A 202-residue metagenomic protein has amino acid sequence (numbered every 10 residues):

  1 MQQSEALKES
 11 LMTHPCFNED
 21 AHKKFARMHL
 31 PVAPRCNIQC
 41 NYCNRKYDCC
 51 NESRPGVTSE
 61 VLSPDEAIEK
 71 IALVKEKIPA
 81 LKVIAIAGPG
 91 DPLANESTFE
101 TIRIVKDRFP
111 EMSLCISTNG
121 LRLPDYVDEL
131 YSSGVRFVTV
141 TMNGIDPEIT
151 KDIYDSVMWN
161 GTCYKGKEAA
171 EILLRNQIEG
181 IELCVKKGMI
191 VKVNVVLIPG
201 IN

Functional and structural regions predicted by a protein language model:
M1-P31, R45-S59, L73, K77-A80: N-terminal [4Fe-4S]-dependent radical SAM core
A33, G56-P64, I198: Active-site mouth loops of central-metabolism enzymes
C36, C40-N44: Short cysteine clusters
N51-L62, T162-E171: Acidic/glycine-enriched edge-of-secondary-structure segments
P64, I68, L123-P124: Structural motif corresponding to alpha-helix initiation and N-cap regions
E66-A87: Short Fe-S-cluster ligation motifs
L93-N202: Conserved AdoMet/S-adenosylmethionine-binding subsite of the radical SAM
